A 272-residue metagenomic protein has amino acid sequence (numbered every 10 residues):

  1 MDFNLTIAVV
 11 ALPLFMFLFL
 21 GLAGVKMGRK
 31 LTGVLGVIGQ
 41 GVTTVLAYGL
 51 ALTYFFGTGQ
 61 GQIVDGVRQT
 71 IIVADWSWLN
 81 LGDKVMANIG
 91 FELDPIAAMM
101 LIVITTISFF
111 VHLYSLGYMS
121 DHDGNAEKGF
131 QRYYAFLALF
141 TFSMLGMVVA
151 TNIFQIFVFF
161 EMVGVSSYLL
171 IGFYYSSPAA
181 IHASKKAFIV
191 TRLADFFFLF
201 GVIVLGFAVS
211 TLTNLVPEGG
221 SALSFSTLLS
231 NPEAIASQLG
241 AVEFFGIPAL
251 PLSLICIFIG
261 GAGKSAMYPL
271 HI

Functional and structural regions predicted by a protein language model:
M1-I272: ...captures the hydrophobic TM-helix bundle architecture rather than a specific catalytic motif, and can also fire on
